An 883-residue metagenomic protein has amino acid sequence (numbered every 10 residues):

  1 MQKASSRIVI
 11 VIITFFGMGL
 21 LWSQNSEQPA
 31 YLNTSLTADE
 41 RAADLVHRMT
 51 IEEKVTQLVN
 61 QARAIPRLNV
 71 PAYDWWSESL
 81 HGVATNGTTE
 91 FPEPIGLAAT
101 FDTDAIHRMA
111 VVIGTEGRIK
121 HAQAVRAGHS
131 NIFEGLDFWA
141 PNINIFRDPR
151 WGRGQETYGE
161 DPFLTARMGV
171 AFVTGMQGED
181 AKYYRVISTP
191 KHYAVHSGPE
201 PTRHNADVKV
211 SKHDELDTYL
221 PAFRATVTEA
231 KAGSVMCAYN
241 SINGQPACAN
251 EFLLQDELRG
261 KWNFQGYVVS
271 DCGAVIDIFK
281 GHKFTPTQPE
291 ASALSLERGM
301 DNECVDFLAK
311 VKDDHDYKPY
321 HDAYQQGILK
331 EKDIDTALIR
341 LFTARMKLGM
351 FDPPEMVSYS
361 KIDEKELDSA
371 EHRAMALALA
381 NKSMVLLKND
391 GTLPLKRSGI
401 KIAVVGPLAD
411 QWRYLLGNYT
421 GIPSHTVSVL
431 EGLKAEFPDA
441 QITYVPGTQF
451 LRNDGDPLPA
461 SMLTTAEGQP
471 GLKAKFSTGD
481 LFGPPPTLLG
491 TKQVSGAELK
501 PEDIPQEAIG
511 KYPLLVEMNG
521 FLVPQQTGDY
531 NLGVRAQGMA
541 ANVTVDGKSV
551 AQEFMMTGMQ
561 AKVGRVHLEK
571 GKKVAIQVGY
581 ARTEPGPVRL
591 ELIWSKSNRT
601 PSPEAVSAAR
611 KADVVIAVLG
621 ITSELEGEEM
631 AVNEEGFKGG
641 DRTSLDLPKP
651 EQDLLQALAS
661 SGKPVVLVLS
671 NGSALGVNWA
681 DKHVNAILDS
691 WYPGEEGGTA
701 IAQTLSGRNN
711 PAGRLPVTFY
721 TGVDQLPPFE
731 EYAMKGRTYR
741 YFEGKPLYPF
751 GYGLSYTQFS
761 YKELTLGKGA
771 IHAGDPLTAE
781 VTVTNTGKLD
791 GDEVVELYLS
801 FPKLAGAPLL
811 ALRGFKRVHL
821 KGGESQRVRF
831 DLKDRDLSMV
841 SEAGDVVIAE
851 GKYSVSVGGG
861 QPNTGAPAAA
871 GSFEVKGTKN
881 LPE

Functional and structural regions predicted by a protein language model:
M1-I10: Bacterial N-terminal signal peptides that target proteins for export
V9-L20: Bacterial N-terminal signal peptides
G19-N531, R535-S838, E850-V857, Q861-N863 (+1 more regions): Glycoside hydrolase catalytic-domain context in secreted enzymes
P354-M356, W679, A843, A868 (+1 more regions): A glycine-biased, small/acidic residue-tolerant capping/turn segment at secondary-structure junctions
T864-P882: Short beta-strand elements
